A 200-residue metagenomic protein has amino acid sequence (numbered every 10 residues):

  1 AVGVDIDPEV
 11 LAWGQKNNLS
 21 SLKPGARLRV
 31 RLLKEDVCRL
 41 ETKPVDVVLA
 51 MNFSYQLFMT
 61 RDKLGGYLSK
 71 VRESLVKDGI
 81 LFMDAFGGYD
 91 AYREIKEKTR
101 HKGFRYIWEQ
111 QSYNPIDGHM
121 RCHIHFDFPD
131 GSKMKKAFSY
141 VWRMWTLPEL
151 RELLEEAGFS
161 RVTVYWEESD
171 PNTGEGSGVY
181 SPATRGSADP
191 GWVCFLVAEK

Functional and structural regions predicted by a protein language model:
A1-R39: Class I SAM-dependent methyltransferase SAM/SAH-binding core
V4, P8-L11, Y55-F58, G66 (+1 more regions): Conserved SAM-binding loop
C38-V48: A short acidic, Gly/Pro-enriched loop at the edge of an enzyme's catalytic core that lines a small-molecule cofactor
D46-K63: A short SAM/SAH-binding and catalytic strip from SAM-dependent methyltransferases
K63-I80: A short glycine-rich, Lys/Arg-flanked "PGG" loop and its adjoining helix->strand segment in the class I
L81-F82, R161: A short hydrophobic/small-residue beta-strand
F82-L153: SAM-dependent methyltransferase
M144-K200: C-terminal lobe and adjacent flexible extensions of AdoMet/dcAdoMet transferase-like proteins
